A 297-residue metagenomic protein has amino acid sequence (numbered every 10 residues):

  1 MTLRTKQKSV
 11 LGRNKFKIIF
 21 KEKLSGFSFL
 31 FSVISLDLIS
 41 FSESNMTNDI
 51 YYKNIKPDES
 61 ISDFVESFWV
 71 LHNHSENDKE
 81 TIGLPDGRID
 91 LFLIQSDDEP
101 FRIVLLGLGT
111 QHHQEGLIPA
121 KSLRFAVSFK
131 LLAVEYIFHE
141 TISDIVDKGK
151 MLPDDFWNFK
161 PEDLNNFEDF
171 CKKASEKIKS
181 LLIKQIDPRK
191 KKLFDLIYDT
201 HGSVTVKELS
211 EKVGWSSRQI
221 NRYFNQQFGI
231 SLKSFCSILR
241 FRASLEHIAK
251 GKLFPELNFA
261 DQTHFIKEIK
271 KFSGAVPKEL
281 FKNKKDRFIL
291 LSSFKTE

Functional and structural regions predicted by a protein language model:
K6-Q7, F20: Ser/Thr/Pro/Gly-rich low-complexity, intrinsically disordered segments
F16, F20-K21, S25-K191, Y198-H201 (+6 more regions): Alpha-helical bundle regulatory/interaction domains
Q226-I230, I269-E279: A secondary-structure capping/hinge motif
H247: Glycine-rich, charge-dense phosphate/pyrophosphate-binding loop(s) and the adjacent flexible "lid"/catalytic subdomain
